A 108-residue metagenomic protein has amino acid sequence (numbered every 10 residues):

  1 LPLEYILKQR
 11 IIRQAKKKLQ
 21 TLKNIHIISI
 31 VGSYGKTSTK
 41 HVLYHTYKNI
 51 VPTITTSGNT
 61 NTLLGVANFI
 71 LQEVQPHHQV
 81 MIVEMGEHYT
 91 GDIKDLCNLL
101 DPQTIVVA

Functional and structural regions predicted by a protein language model:
L1-A108: Phosphate-binding loop of NTP-binding sites
